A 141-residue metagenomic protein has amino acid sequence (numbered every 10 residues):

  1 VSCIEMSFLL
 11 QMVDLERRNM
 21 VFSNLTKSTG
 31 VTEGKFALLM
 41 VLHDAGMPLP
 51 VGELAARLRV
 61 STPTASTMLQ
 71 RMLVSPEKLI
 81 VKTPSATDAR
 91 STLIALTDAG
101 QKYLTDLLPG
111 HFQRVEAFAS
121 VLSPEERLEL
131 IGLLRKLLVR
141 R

Functional and structural regions predicted by a protein language model:
V1, E125-R141: C-terminal regulatory/oligomerization modules of transcriptional regulators
V1-T29: N-terminal leader segment of winged-helix/HTH proteins
E5, L9, A37-V41, K102 (+1 more regions): Pre-recognition alpha-helix immediately N-terminal to the DNA-recognition helix within helix-turn-helix or winged-helix
Q11-L15, M40-G46, L108, R135: Short, locally clustered residues in the helix-turn-helix/winged-helix DNA-binding domain
E16-N24, R57, D106, G110 (+3 more regions): Solvent-exposed, charged/polar functional surfaces in cytosolic regulatory/catalytic domains
M20-S61: N-terminal helix-turn-helix DNA-binding core of bacterial DNA-binding proteins
Q70-I131: Charged, amphipathic alpha-helical coiled-coil/dimerization segments
